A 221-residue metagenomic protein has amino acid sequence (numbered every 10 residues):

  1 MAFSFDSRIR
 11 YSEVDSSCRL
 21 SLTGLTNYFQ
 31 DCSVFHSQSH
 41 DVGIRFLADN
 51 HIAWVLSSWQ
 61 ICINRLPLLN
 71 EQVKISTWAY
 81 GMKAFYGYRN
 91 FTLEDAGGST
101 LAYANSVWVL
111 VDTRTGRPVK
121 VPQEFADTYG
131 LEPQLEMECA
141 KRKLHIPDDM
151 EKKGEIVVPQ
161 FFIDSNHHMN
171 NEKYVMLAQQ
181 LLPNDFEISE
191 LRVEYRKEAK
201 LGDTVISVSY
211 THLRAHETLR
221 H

Functional and structural regions predicted by a protein language model:
M1-L56, Y103-N105, L110-S189: Hot-dog-fold acyl-thioester-processing enzymes
S4-R8, Q60, K74-S76, Y88-N90 (+4 more regions): Beta-strand secondary-structure signal
Y11, N90-D95, W108, Q160 (+1 more regions): Generic short beta-strand
E13-D15, P67, K83, G97 (+3 more regions): Residues that cap or initiate secondary-structure elements
V55-Q72, W78-K83, E190-I206, Y210: Active-site beta-strand->loop segment that positions catalytic residues and contacts the acyl thioester
N64-W108: Hydrophobic/aromatic-rich structural module bridging two neighboring secondary-structure elements via a short loop
H212-H221: Single conserved hydrophobic/aromatic residue that forms the stacking wall/gate of nucleotide- or nucleobase-binding
